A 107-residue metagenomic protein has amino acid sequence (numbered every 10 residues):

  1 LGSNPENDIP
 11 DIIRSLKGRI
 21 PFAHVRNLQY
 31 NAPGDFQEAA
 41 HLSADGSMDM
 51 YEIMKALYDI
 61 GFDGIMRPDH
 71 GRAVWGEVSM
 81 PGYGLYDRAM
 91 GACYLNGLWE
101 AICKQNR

Functional and structural regions predicted by a protein language model:
L1-R107: Histidine-acidic metal/acid-base catalytic patches
